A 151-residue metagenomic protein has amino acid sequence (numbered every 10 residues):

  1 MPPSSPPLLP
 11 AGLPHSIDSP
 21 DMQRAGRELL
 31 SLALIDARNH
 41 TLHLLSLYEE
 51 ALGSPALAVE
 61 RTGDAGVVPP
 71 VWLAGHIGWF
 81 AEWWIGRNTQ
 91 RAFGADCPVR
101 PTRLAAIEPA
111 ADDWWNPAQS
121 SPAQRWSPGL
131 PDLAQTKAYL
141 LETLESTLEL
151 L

Functional and structural regions predicted by a protein language model:
M1-V71, G78-L151: Aromatic-glycine hotspot motif
